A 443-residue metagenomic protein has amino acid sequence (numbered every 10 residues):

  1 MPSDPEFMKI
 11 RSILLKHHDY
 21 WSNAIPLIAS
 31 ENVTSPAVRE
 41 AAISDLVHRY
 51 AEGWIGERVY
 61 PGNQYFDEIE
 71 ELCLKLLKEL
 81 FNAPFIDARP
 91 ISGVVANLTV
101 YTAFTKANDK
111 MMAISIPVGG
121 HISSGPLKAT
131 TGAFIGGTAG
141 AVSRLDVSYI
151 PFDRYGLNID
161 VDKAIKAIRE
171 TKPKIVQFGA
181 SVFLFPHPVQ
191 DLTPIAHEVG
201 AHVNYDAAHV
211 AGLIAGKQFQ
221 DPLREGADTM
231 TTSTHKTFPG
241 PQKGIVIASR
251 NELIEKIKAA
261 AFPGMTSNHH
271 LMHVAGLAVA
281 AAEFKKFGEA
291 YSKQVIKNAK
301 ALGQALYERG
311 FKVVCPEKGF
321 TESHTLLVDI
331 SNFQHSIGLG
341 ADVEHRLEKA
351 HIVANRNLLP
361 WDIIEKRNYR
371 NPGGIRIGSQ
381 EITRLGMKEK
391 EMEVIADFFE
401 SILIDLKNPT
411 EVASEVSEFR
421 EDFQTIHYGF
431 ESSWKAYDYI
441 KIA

Functional and structural regions predicted by a protein language model:
M1-L72, P194, E421, T425-A443: N-terminal glycine-rich, Lys/His-bearing helix-loop that initiates the first secondary-structure elements of many
H17-N23, H48-I55, P173, I254-A259 (+4 more regions): Short acidic (Asp/Glu) and glycine-rich catalytic loops that position anionic groups and cofactors
L27-S30, A259-N268, R384-G386: A short glycine-threonine-serine/GTX helix/turn-capping micro-motif
I55-G56, F85, N268-L271, G288-Q294 (+4 more regions): Flexible, glycine/charged-enriched surface loops at secondary-structure junctions
E68, L72-K312, H345: Conserved PLP-enzyme active-site core in the AAT-like
D153-G156, E283-F287, N332-Q334, E381-G386 (+1 more regions): A generic structural motif
A281, S292, I296-E344, A354-N371 (+1 more regions): Conserved small-domain helix->loop->beta segment predominantly found in fold-type I
K297, K366-A443: PLP-dependent enzyme catalytic core of the Aspartate aminotransferase-like
